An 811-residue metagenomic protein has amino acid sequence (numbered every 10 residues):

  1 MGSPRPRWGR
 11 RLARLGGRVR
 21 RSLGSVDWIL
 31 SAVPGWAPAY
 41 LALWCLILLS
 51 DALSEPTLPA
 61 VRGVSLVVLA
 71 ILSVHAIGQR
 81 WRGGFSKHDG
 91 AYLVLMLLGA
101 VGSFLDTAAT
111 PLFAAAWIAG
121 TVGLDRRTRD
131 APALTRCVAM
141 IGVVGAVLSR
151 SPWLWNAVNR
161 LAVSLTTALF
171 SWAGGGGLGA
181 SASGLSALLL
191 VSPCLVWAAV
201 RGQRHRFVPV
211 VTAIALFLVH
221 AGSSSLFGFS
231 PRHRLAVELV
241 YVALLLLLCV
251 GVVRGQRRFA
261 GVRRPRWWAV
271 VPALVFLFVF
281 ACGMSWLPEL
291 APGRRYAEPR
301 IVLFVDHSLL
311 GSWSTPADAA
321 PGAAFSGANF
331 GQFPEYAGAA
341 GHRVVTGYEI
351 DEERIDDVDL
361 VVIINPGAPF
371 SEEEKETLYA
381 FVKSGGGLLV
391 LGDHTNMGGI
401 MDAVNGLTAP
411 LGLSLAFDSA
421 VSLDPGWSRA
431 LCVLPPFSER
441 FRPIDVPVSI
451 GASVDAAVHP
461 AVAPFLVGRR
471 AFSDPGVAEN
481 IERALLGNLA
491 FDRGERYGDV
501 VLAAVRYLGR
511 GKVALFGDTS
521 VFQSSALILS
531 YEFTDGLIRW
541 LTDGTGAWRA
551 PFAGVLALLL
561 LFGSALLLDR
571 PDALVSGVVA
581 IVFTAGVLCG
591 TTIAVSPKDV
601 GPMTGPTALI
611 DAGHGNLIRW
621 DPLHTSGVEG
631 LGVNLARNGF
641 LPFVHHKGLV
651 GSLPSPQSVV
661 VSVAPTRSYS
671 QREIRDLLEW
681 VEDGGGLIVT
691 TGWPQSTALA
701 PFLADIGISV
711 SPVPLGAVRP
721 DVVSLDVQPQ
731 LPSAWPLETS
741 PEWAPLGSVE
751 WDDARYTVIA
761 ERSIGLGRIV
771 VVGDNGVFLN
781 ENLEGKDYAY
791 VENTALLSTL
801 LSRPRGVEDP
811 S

Functional and structural regions predicted by a protein language model:
G2-V279: Hydrophobic N-terminal alpha-helices or hydrophobic patches in metabolic proteins across all domains of life
G261-S811: Short, surface-exposed patches at the edges or C-terminal ends of soluble domains, predominantly
